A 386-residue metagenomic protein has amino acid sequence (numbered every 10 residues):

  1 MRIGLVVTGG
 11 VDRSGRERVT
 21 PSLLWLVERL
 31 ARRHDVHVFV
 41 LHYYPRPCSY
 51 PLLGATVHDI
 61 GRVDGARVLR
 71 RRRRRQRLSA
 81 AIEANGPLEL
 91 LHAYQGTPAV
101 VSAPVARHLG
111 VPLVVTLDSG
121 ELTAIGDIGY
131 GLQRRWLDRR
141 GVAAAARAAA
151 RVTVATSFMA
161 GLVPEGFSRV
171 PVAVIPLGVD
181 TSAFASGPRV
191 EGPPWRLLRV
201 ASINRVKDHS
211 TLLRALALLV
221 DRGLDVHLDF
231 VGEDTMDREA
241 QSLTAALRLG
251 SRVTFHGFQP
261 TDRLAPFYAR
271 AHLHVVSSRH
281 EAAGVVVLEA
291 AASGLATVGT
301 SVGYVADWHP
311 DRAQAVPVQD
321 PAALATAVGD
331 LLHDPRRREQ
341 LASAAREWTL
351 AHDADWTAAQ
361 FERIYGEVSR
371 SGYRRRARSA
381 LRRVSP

Functional and structural regions predicted by a protein language model:
M1-P45, V384: N-terminal subdomain of nucleotide-sugar transferases
G4, R189-K207, L213-L216, D229: Conserved donor-binding/catalytic core segment of Leloir-type glycosyltransferases
R18-V19, P112-V114, T123-A144, T181: Nucleotide-sugar donor phosphate/pyrophosphate-binding loop at the beta->alpha transition of glycosyltransferases
A93-A99, L117: Short His-centered aromatic/hydrophobic patch
F158, G178: Carbohydrate-associated surface elements
F258-Q259, P266-A271: Short alpha-helical donor nucleotide-sugar binding micro-motif in glycosyltransferases
R279: Aromatic "clamp/platform" in nucleotide-sugar-dependent glycosyltransferases that forms part of the donor/acceptor
D311-A322, D330-P335: Conserved acidic donor-binding segment of nucleotide-sugar-dependent glycosyltransferases
